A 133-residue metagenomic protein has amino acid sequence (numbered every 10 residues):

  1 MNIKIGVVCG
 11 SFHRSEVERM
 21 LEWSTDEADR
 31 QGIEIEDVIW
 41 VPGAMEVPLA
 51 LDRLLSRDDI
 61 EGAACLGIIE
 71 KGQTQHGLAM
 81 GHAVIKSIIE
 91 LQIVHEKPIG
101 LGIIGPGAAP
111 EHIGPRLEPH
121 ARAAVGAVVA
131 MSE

Functional and structural regions predicted by a protein language model:
N2-W40: Glycine-rich phosphate/diphosphate-binding loop of Rossmann-like nucleotide-binding domains
S11-F12, I68-I69, I104-G107: Short, ordered loop/turn segments at secondary-structure junctions
E27, Q31, L54-D58, S87 (+2 more regions): Change "in soluble alpha/beta enzymes" to "in soluble alpha/beta proteins
D37-M45, G105: Short beta->alpha junction loops
A50-S87: Glycine-rich phosphate-binding loop
M80-G105, A123: Short, acidic/small-residue loops that bind anionic groups at enzyme active sites
I99, P106-A121: Phosphate-binding/catalytic loops
E118-E133: A charged, well-structured terminal subsegment
